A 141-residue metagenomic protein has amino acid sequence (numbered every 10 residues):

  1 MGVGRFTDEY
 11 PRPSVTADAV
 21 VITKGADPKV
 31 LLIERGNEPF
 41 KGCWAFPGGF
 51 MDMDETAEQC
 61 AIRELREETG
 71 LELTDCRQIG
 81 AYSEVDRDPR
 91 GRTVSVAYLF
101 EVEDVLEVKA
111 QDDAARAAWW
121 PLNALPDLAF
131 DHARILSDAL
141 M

Functional and structural regions predicted by a protein language model:
G2-A45, E58, L73: N-terminal strand-loop-strand
M51-M141: Unchanged
